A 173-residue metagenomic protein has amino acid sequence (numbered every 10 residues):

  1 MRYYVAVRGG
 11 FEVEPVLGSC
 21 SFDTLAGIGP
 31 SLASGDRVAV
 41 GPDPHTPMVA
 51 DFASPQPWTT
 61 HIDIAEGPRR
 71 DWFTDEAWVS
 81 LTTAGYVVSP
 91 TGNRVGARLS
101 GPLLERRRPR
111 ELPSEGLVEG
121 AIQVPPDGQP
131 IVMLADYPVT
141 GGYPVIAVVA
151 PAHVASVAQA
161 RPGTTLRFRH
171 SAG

Functional and structural regions predicted by a protein language model:
M1-G173: Conserved "landmark" site that anchors the functional core of diverse proteins
